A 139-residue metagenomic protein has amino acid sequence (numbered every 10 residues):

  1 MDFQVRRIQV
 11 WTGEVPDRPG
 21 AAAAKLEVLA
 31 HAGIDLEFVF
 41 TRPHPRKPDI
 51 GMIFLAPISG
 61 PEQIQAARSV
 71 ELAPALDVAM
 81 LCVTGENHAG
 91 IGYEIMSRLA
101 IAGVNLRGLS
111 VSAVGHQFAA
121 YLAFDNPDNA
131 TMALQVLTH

Functional and structural regions predicted by a protein language model:
M1-H139: A conserved regulatory-domain signal marking ACT and ACT-like small-molecule sensing domains and adjacent regulatory
